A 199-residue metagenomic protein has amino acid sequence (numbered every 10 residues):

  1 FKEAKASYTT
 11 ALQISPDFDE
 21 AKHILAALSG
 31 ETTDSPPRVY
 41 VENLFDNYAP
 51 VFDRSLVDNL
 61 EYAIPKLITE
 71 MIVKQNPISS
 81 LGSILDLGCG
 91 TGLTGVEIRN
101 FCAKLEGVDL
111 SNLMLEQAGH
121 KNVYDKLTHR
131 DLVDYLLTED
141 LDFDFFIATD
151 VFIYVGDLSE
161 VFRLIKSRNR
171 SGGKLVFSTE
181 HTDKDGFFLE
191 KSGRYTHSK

Functional and structural regions predicted by a protein language model:
E61-S80: Conserved alpha-helix/loop element of class I SAM-dependent methyltransferases that forms part of the SAM/SAH-binding
L85, T91-Y135: Class I SAM-dependent methyltransferase SAM/SAH-binding core
I147: A conserved beta-strand element that flanks and buttresses the S-adenosyl-L-methionine
S159-S171: A short glycine-rich, Lys/Arg-flanked "PGG" loop and its adjoining helix->strand segment in the class I
G172-T179: Conserved beta-strand signature within the Rossmann-like core of class I S-adenosyl-L-methionine
G186-K199: Acceptor-substrate binding/catalytic loop of class I
